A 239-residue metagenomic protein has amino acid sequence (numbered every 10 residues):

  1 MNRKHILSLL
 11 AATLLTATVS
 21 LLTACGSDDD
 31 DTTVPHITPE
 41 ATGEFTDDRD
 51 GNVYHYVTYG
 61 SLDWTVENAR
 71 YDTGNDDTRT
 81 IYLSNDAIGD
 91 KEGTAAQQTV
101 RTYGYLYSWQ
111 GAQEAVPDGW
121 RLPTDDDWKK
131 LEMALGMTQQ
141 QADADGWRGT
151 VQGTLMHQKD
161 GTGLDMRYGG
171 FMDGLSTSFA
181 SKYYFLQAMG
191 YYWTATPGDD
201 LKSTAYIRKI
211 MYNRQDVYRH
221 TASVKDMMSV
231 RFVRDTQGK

Functional and structural regions predicted by a protein language model:
N2-A11: Bacterial N-terminal signal peptides that target proteins for export
R3, T16, T204-I207: Low-complexity, intrinsically disordered short peptide segments enriched in small/polar/basic residues
A11-V19: Hydrophobic helical h-region of N-terminal Sec-dependent signal peptides in bacterial secretory/periplasmic proteins
L21-A24: C-terminal motif of bacterial Sec signal peptides marking the signal peptidase cleavage site
D28-K239: Conserved positions within compact, well-structured domain cores
